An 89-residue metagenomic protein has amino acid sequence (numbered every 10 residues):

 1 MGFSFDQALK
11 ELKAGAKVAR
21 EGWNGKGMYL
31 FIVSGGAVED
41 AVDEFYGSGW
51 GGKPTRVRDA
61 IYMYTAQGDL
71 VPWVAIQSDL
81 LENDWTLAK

Functional and structural regions predicted by a protein language model:
F3-F45, G49-G52, A66: Catalytic phosphate/metal-binding cores of nucleic-acid and nucleotide-processing enzymes, i.e., regions that mediate
W23-G25, P54-R56, S78-L80: A generic structural signal for short, non-catalytic loop/turn and secondary-structure boundary residues
R58-K89: Short, compact, well-ordered microdomains
